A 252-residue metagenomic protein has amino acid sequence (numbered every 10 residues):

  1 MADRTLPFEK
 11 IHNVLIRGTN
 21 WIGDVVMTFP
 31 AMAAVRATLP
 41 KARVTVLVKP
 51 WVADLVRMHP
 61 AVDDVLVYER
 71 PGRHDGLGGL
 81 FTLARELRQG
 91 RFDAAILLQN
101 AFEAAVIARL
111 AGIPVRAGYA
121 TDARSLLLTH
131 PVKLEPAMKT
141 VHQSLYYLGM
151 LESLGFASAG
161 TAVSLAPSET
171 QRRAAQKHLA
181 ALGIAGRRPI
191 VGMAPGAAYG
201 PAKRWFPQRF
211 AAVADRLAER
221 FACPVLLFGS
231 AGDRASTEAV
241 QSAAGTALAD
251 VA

Functional and structural regions predicted by a protein language model:
M1-A252: Catalytic machinery of carbohydrate-active enzymes, primarily nucleotide-sugar-dependent glycosyltransferases
